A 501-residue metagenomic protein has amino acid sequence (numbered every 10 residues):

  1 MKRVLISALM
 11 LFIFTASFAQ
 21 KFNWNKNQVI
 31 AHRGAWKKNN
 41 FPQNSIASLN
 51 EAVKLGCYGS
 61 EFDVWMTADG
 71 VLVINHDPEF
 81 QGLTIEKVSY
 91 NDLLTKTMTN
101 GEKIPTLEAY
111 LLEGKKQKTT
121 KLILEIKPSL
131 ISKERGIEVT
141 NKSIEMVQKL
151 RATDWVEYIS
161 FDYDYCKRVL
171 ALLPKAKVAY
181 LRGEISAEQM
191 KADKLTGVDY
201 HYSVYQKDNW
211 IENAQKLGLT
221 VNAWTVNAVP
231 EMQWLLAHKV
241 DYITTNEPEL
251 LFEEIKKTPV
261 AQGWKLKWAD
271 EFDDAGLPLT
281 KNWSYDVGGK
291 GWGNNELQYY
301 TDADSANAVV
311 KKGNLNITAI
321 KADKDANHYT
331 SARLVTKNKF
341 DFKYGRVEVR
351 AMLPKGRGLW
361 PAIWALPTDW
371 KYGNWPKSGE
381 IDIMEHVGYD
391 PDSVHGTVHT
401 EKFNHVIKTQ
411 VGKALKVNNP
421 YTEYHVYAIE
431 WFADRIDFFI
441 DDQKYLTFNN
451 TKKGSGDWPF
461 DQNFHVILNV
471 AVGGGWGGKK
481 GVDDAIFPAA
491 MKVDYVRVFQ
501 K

Functional and structural regions predicted by a protein language model:
M1-N23: Bacterial Sec-dependent N-terminal signal peptides
R3-V4, R33-G34, L334: Hydrophobic alpha-helical segments, especially transmembrane helices and their immediate juxtamembrane helical caps
A8, S132-K133, K416-V417: Short, surface-exposed loop/turn motifs that are enriched in glycine and acidic residues and include a nearby proline
L9-M10, A35, M66, P78-E79 (+5 more regions): Short, flexible active-site-adjacent loop segments at beta-strand->alpha-helix junctions, enriched in small/polar
T15-A16, S45, H76, V398 (+1 more regions): Residues in and immediately flanking transmembrane alpha helices
A19-V260: Phosphate-group recognition and catalysis centered on beta-loop-alpha active-site segments
K257-K501: GH16 jelly-roll
